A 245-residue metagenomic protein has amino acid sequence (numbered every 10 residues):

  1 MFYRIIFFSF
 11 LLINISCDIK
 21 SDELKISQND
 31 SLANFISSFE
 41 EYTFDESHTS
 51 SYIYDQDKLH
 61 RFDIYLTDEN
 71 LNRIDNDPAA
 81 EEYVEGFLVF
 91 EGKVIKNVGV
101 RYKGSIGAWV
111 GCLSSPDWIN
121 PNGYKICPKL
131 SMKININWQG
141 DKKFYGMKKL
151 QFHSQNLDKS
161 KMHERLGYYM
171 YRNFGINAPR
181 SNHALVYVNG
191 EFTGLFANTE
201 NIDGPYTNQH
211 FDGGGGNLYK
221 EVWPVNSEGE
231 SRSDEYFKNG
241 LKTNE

Functional and structural regions predicted by a protein language model:
I5-I13: Sec-dependent N-terminal signal peptides
C17-E245: Phosphate/dinucleotide-binding and metal-coordinating scaffold of catalytic cores in nucleotide-dependent enzymes
